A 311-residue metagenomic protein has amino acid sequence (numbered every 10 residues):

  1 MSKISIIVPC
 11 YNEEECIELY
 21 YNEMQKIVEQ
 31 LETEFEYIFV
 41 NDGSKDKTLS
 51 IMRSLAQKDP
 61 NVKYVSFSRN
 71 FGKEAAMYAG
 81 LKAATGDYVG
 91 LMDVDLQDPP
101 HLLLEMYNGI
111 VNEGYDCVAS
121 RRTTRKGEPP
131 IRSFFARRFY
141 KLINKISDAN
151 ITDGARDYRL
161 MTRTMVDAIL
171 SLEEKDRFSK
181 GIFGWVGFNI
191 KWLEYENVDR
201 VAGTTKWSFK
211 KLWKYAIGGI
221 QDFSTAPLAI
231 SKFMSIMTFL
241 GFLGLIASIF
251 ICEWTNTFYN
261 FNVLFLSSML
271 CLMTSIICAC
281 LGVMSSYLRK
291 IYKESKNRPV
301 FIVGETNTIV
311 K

Functional and structural regions predicted by a protein language model:
M1-E128: Structured catalytic core of nucleotide-sugar glycosyltransferases
K26, Q30, S54, K58 (+6 more regions): Conserved amphipathic alpha-helical interaction elements at protein-protein interfaces in regulatory, energy-coupling
Q57, K82, N108, N144 (+3 more regions): Solvent-exposed polar/charged
V65-R69, K73-A83, Y88, P100-S179 (+1 more regions): Acceptor/aglycone-binding surface of glycosyltransferases and processive sugar-polymer synthases
K180-K311: Hydrophobic helical membrane-anchoring modules
